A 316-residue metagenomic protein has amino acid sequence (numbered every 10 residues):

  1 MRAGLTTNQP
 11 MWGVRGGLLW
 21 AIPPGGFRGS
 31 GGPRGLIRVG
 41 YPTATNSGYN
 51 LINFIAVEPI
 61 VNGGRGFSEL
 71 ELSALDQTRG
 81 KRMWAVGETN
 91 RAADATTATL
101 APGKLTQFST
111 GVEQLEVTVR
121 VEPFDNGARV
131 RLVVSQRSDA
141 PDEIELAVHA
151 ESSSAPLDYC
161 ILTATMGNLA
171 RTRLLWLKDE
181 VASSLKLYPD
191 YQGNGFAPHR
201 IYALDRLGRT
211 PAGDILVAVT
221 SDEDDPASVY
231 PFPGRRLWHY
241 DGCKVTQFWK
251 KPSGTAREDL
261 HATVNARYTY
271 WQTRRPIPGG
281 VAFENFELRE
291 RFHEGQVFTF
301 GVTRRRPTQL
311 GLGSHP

Functional and structural regions predicted by a protein language model:
M1-P23, G208-P316: Beta-strand-rich recognition/accessory modules
M1-R82: Beta-strand-rich N-terminal accessory domains
A21, S30-A44, E113-E122, L216-V219 (+1 more regions): Generic recognition of long tandem-repeat/solenoid scaffolds
R28-S30, P42-N53, V61-G63, E122-V130 (+6 more regions): Short, surface-exposed beta-strand/loop "edge" segments at domain boundaries and coil↔beta transitions
L72-S73, K81, S183-P226: Low-complexity, serine/threonine/proline-enriched polar segments
L75-P102, H239-T263: Long, low-complexity, polar/charged, intrinsically disordered or flexibly structured peripheral segments
G80-P141, E145, A150-S153: Extended, loop-rich substrate-binding clefts of extracytoplasmic carbohydrate-active enzymes
V133, D139-G195: Acidic (Asp/Glu-rich), glycine- and aromatic
